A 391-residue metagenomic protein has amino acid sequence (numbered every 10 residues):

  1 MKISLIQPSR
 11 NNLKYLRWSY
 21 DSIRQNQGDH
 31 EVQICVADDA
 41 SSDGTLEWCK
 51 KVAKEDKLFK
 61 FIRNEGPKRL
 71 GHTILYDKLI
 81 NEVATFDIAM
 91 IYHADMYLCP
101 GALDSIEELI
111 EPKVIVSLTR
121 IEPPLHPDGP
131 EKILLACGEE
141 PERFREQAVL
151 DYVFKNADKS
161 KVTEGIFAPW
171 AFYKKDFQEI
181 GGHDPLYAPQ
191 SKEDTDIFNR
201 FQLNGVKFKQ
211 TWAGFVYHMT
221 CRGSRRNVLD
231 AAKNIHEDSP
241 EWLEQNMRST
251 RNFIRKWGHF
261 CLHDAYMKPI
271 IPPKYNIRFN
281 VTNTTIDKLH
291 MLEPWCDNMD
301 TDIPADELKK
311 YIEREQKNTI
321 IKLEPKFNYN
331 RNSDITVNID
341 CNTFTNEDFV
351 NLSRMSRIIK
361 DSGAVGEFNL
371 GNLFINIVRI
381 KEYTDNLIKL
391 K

Functional and structural regions predicted by a protein language model:
I3-S19, N26, A37, L109 (+1 more regions): A conserved hydrophobic helix/loop-capping motif in glycosyltransferases and polysaccharide synthases
D21-E31, M291-N298: Short, acidic, metal-binding catalytic loop of nucleotide-sugar glycosyltransferases
D38-E47, G66, D302-L308: A conserved acidic beta->alpha catalytic loop
E65-A84: Glycine-rich, basic loop-to-helix element that forms the pyrophosphate-binding segment of sugar-nucleotide handling
I74, L150-K175: A recurrent flexible, glycine/aromatic-enriched loop bordering the glycosyltransferase active site that acts as
F86-Y97, D334-D340: Short beta-strand-to-loop acidic/aromatic patch adjacent to the donor-nucleotide binding site
Y97-E139: Conserved donor NDP-sugar-binding/catalytic core segment of glycosyltransferases
E164-G181, Y187-F215, T220: A short, conserved alpha-helix in the catalytic core of glycosyltransferases
